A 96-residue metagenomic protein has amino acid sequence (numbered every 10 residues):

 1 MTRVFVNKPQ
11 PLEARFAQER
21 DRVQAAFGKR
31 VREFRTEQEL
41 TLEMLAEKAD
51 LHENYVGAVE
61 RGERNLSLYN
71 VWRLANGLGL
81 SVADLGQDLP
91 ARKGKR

Functional and structural regions predicted by a protein language model:
M1-K29, E33, E37-Q38, E43 (+1 more regions): N-terminal flexible/basic segments that precede or flank functional cores
T36, E47, N76: Alpha-helical residues within the helix-turn-helix
E39-A58: Short alpha-helical DNA-recognition segment
L51, P90-K93: Short secondary-structure capping/turn micro-motifs that flank functional sites
R61, Q87: Short, conserved catalytic or interaction motifs in soluble domains
Y69-D84: DNA major-groove recognition helix of helix-turn-helix/homeodomain DNA-binding modules
